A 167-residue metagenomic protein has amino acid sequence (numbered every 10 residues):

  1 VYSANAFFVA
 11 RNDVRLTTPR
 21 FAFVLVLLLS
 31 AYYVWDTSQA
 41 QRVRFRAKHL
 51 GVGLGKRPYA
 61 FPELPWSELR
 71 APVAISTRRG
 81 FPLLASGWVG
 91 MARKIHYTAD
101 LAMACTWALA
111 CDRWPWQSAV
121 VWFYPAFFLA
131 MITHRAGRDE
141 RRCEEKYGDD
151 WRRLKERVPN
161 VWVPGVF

Functional and structural regions predicted by a protein language model:
V1-S86, A99-F167: Membrane-anchoring alpha-helices and their flanking helix-loop junctions
G87-G90, K94-Y97: Glycine-rich acyl-CoA binding loop
